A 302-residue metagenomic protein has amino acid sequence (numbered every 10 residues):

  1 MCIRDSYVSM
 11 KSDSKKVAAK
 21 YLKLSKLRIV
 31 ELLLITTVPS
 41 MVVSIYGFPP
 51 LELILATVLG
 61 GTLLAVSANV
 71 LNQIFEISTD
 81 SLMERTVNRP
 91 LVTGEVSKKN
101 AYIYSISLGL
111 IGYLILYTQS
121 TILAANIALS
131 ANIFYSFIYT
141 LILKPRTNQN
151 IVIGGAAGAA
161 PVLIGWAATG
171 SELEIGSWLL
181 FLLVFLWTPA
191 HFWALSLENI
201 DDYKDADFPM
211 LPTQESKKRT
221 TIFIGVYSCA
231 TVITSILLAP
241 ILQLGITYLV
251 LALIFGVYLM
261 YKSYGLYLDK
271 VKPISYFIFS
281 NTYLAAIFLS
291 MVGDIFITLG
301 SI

Functional and structural regions predicted by a protein language model:
M1-S6: Conserved small/polar residues in nucleotide/adenosyl-binding loops
Y7-K16, F75-V96, W193-T220: Cytosolic, membrane-interface loops and tails of multi-pass inner-membrane proteins
I35-I77, R85, I122, N126-F137 (+1 more regions): Membrane-embedded alpha-helical segments that form the functional core of polytopic membrane enzymes, especially those
I35-V38, R89-P90, V152-T169, F277-M291: Small-residue-rich segments of transmembrane alpha-helices in multi-pass membrane proteins, especially helix faces
R85-N126, S216-P240: Multi-pass membrane catalytic core of lipid/isoprenoid biosynthesis enzymes
K98-A168: Intramembrane alpha-helical segments
L163-L173, T231-L238, L284-I302: Hydrophobic alpha-helical transmembrane segments in multi-pass integral membrane proteins
M260-A286: Interfacial loop-to-transmembrane junctions
